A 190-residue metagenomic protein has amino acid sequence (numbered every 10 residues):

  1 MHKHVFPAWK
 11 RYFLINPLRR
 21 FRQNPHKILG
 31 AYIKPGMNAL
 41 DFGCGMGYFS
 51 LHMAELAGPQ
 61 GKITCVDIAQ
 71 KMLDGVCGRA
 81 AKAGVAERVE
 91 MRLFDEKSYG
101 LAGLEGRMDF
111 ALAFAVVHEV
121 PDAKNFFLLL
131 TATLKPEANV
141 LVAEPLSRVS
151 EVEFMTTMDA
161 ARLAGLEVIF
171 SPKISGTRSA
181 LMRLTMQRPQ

Functional and structural regions predicted by a protein language model:
R19-M37: Conserved alpha-helix/loop element of class I SAM-dependent methyltransferases that forms part of the SAM/SAH-binding
K34-M37, K97-A111: A short acidic, Gly/Pro-enriched loop at the edge of an enzyme's catalytic core that lines a small-molecule cofactor
G36-G45: Conserved class I S-adenosyl-L-methionine
A69: Conserved SAM/SAH-binding beta-strand->alpha-helix loop
M108-P121: A short SAM/SAH-binding and catalytic strip from SAM-dependent methyltransferases
K124-P136: A short glycine-rich, Lys/Arg-flanked "PGG" loop and its adjoining helix->strand segment in the class I
E137-E144: Conserved beta-strand signature within the Rossmann-like core of class I S-adenosyl-L-methionine
